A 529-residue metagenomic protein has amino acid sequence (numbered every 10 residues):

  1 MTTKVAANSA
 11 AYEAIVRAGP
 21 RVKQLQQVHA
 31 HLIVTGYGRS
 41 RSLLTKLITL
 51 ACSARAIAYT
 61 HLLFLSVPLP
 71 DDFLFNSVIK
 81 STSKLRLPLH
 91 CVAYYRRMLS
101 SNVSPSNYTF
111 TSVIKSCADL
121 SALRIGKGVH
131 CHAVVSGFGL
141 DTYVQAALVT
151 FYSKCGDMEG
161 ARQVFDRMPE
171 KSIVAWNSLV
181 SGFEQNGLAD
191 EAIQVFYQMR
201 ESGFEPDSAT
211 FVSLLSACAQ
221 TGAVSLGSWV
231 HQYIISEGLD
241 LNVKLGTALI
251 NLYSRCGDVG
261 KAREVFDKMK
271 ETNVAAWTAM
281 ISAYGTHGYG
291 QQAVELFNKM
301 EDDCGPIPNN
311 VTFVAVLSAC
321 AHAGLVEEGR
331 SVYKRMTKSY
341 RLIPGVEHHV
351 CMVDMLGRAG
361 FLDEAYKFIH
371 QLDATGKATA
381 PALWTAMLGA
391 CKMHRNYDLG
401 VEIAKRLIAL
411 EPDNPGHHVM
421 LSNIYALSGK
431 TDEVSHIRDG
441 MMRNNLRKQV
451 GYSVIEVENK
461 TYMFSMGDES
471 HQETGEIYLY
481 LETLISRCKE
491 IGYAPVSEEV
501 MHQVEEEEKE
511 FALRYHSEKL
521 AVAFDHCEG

Functional and structural regions predicted by a protein language model:
M1-S172, S181, D190-E201, E205-G529: Terminal (and in a subset, N-terminal) low-complexity or junction segments at the ends of helical repeat RNA-binding
